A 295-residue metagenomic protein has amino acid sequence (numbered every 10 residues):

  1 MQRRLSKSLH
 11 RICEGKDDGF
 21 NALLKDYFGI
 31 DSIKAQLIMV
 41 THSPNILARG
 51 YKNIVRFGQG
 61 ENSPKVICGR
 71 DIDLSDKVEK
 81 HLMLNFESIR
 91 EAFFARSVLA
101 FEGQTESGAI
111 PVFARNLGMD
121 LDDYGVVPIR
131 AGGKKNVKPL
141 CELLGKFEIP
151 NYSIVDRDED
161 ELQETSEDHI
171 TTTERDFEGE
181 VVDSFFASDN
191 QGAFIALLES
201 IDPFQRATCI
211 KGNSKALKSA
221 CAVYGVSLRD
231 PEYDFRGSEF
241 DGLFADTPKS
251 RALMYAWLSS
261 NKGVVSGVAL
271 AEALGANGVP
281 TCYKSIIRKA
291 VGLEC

Functional and structural regions predicted by a protein language model:
M1-S88, G292-L293: Switch/communication elements of ASCE P-loop NTPase nucleotide-binding domains
N85-A100, Q104-C295: Acidic, Mg2+-coordinating catalytic modules of nucleic-acid enzymes
